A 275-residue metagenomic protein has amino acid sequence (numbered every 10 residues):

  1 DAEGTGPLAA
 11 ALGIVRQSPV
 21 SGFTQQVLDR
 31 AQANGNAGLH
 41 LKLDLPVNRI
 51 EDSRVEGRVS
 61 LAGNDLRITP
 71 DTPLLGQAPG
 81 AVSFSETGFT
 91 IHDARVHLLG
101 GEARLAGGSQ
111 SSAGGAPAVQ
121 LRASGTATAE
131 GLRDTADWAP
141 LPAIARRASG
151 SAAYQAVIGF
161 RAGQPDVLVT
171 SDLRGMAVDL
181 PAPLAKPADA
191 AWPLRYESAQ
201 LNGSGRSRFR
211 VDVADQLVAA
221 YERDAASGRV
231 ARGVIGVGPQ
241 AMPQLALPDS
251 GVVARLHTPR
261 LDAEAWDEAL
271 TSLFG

Functional and structural regions predicted by a protein language model:
D1-H97, G101-F209, Y221-G275: Membrane-proximal interfacial segments on either side of biological membranes
D212-A214: Central antiparallel beta-sheet cores of small beta-barrel/beta-sandwich binding domains
